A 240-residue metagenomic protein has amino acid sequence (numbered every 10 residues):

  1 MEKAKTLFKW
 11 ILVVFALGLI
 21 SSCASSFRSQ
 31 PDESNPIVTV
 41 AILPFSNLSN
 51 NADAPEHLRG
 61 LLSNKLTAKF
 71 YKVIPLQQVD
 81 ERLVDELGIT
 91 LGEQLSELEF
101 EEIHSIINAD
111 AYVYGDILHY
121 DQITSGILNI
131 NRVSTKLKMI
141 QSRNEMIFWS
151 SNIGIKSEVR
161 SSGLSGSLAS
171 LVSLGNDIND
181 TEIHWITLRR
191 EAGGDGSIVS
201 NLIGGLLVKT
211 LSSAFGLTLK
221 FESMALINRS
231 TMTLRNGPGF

Functional and structural regions predicted by a protein language model:
E2-I11: Bacterial N-terminal signal peptides that target proteins for export
W10-I20: Bacterial N-terminal signal peptides
C23-V38, I106, Q141-F240: C-terminal/domain-edge helix-coil "capping" segments
S34, I107, I127-R132: A generic structural micro-feature
I37, S49-D116, S142-I153, T233-L234: N-terminal segment of the mature soluble domain
P44-A52, L87-L91, T124-G126, G216-L217: Second-shell loop/turn segments in exported
N131-I140: A short beta-strand signature
